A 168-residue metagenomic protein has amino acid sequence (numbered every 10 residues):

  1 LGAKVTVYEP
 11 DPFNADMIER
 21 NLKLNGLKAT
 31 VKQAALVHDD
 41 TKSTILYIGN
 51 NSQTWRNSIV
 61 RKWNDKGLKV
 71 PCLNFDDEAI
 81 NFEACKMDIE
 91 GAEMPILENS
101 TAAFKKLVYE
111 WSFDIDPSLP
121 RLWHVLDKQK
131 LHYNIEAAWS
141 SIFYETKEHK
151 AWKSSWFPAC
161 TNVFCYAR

Functional and structural regions predicted by a protein language model:
L1-R168: Phosphate/nucleotide-binding beta-alpha loop and adjacent structural elements of enzyme active sites
